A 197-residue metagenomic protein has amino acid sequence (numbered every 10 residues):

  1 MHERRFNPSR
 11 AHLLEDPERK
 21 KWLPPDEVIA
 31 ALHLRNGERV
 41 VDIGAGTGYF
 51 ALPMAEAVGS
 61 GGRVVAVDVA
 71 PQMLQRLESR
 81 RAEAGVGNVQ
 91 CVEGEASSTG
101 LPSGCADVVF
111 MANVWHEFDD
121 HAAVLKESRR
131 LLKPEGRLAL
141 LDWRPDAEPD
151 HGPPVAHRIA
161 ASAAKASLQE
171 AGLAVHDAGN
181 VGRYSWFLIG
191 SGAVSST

Functional and structural regions predicted by a protein language model:
R19-E38: Conserved alpha-helix/loop element of class I SAM-dependent methyltransferases that forms part of the SAM/SAH-binding
V41-I43, T47-S98: Class I SAM-dependent methyltransferase SAM/SAH-binding core
V58-G59, F118-D119, L132-P134: Helix-to-beta-strand junctions that scaffold the AdoMet/dcAdoMet cofactor pocket in Class I SAM-dependent enzymes
S97-V108: A short acidic, Gly/Pro-enriched loop at the edge of an enzyme's catalytic core that lines a small-molecule cofactor
D107-H121: A short SAM/SAH-binding and catalytic strip from SAM-dependent methyltransferases
A122-R137: A short glycine-rich, Lys/Arg-flanked "PGG" loop and its adjoining helix->strand segment in the class I
R137-A163: Conserved class I S-adenosyl-L-methionine
N180-T197: Core SAM-dependent methyltransferase catalytic element
